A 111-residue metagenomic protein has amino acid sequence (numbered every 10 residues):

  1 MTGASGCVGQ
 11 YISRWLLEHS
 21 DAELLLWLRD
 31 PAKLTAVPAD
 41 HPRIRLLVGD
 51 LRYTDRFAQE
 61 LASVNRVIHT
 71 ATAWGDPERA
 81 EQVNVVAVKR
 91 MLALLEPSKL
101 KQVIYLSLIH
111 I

Functional and structural regions predicted by a protein language model:
M1-H19: N-terminal Rossmann NAD(P)H-binding glycine-rich loop of SDR-like oxidoreductase domains
T2, W27, T70-A71, V103-L108: SDR active-site strand-loop-helix element
S20, S63, K99-L100: Short loop/turn motifs at secondary-structure junctions
E23-L24: Short beta-strand element of Class I
W27-P31, L51: N-terminal Rossmann-fold cofactor-binding loop
T35-R43: Short, conserved SAM-binding/catalytic segment of Class I S-adenosyl-L-methionine-dependent methyltransferases
R45-R90, L94: NAD(P)H-binding glycine-rich loop region in Rossmannoid oxidoreductase-like domains and their noncatalytic homologs
V86-H110: Conserved Rossmann-fold NAD(P)-dependent oxidoreductase catalytic core, especially the SDR/UDP-sugar
